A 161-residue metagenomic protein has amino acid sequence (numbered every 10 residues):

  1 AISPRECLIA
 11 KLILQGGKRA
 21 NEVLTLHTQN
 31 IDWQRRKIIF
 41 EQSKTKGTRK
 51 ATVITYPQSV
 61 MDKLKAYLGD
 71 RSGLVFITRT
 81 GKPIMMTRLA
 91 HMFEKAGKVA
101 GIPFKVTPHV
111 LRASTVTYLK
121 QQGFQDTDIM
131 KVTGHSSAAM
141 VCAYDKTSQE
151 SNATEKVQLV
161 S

Functional and structural regions predicted by a protein language model:
A1-A20, E150: Basic, Lys/Arg- and aromatic-enriched nucleic-acid-binding interface segment
I2-P4, K82-R88, K105-T107: N-terminal core-binding DNA-recognition domain of tyrosine site-specific recombinases/integrases
I13, L24, M130: The alpha-helix within a helix-turn-helix
T25-A66, A139: Conserved tyrosine-mediated DNA breakage-rejoining catalytic core shared by Y-recombinases
I31-W33, F124-A143: Short, polar N-cap/turn motifs at the start of nucleic acid-interacting alpha helices
K44-K46, T133-Q158: Catalytic-site neighborhood detector that most strongly recognizes the C-terminal catalytic loop/helix of tyrosine
T45-K65, G73-E94: C-terminal catalytic core of Y-nucleophile DNA break-rejoin enzymes
A90-K131: Short, basic (Lys/Arg/His-rich) helix/loop patches that form interaction surfaces in the mid-to-C-terminal regions
